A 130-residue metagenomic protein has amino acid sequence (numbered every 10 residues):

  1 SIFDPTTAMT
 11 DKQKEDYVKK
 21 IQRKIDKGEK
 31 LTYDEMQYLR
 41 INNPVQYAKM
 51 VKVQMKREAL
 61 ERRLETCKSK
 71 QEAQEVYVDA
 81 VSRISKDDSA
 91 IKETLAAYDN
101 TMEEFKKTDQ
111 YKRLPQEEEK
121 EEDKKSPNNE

Functional and structural regions predicted by a protein language model:
S1-E130: Type III/flagellar secretion export determinants
